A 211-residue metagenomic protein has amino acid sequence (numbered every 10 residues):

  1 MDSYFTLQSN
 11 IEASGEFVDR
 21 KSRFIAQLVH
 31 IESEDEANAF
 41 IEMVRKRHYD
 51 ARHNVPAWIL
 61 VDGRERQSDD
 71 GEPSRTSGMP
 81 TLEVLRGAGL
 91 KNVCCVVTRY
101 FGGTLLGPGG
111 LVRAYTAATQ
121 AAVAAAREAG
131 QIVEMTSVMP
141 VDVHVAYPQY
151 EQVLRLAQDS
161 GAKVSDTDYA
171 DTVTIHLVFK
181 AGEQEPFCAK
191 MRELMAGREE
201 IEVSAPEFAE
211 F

Functional and structural regions predicted by a protein language model:
M1-T76, A189, E202-F211: C-terminal regulatory domains involved in ligand/effector binding and gene-expression control
I59, K91-G102: Glycine- and acidic-rich phosphate- and metal-coordinating loops
V112-V138: Long, charge-dense
Q131-Q149, I175-L177: Short glycine-/aliphatic-rich beta-strand segments at the starts of folded cytosolic domains
D142-K163: Short amphipathic alpha-helix segments
V153-D159, P186-M195: Short amphipathic alpha-helices in soluble, non-transmembrane regions that often serve as interface/regulatory elements
V164-Y169, M195-F211: Conserved short beta-strand edge segments in small beta-sheet-based binding/regulatory domains
L177-K180, Q184: Terminal, non-globular segments
